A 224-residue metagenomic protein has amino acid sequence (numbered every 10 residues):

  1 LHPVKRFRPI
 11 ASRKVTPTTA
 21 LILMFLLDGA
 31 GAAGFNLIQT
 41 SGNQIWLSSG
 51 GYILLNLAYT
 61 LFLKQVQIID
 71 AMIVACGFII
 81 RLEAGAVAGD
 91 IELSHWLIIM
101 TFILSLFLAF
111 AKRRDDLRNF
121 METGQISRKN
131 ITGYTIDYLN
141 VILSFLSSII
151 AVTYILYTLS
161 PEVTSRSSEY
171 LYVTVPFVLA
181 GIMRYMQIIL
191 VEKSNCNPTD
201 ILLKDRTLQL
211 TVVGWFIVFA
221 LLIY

Functional and structural regions predicted by a protein language model:
L1-S12, F110-D137, V191-P198: Cytosolic, membrane-interface loops and tails of multi-pass inner-membrane proteins
L1-S49, H95-L106, V141-A151, R206-Y224: Multi-pass membrane catalytic core of lipid/isoprenoid biosynthesis enzymes
L21-T60, K64, A151-L179, M183: Transmembrane helix-loop-helix
L54-Q67, K112-F120, R184-S194: C-terminal ends of transmembrane helices
Q67-G77, L202-L208: Cytoplasmic-side transmembrane-helix entry/capping segments in multi-pass membrane proteins
I91-E92, S127-L146, D205: Membrane-water interface at loop-to-transmembrane-helix junctions
I91-F110, R166-L179: Alpha-helical transmembrane segments
M186-V213: Interfacial loop-to-transmembrane junctions
